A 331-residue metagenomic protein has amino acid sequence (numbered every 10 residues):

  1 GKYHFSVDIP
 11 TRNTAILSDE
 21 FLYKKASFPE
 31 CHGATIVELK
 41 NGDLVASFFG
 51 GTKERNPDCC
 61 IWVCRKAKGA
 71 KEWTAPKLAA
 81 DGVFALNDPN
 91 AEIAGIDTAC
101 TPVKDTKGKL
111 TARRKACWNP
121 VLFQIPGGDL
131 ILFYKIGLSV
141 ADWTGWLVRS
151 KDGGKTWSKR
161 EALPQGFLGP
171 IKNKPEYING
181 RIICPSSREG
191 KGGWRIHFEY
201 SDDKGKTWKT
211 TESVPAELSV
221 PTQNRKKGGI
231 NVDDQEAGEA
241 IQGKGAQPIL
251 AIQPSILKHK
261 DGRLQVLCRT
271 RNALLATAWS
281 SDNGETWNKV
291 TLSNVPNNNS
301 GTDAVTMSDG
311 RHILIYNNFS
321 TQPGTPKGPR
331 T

Functional and structural regions predicted by a protein language model:
G1-T331: Asp-box/BNR beta-propeller blade signature and adjacent active/binding-site loops in extracellular glycan-interacting
